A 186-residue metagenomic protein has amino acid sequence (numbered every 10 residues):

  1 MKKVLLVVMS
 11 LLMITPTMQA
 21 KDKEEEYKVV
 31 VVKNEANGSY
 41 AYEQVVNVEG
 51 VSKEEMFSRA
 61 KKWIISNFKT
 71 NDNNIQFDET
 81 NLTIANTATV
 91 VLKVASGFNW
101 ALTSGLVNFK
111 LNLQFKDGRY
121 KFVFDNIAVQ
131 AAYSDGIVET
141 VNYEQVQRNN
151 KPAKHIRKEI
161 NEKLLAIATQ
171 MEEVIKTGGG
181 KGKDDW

Functional and structural regions predicted by a protein language model:
M1-D22: Bacterial Sec-dependent N-terminal signal peptides
A20-W186: Ser/Thr-rich, low-complexity intrinsically disordered terminal regions
